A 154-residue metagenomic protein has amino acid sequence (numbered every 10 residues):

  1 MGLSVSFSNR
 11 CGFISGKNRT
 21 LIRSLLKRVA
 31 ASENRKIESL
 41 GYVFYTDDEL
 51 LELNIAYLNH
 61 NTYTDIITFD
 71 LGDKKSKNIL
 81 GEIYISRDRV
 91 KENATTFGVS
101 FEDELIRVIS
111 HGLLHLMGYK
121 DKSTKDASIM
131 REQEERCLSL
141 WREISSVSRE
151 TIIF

Functional and structural regions predicted by a protein language model:
M1-I106, M117-F154: An acidic/histidine-cluster motif and surrounding catalytic segment that typifies divalent-metal-assisted enzyme active
L114: Conserved ATP-binding N-box helix of the HATPase_c
